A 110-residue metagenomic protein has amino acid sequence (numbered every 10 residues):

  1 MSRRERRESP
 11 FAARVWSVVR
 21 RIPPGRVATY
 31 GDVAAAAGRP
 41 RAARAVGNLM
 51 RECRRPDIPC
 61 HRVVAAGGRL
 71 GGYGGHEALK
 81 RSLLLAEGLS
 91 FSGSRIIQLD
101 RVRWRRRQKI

Functional and structural regions predicted by a protein language model:
M1-I110: Nucleic acid-binding interface residues in structured DNA/RNA-binding domains, emphasizing the DNA-engaging scaffolds
